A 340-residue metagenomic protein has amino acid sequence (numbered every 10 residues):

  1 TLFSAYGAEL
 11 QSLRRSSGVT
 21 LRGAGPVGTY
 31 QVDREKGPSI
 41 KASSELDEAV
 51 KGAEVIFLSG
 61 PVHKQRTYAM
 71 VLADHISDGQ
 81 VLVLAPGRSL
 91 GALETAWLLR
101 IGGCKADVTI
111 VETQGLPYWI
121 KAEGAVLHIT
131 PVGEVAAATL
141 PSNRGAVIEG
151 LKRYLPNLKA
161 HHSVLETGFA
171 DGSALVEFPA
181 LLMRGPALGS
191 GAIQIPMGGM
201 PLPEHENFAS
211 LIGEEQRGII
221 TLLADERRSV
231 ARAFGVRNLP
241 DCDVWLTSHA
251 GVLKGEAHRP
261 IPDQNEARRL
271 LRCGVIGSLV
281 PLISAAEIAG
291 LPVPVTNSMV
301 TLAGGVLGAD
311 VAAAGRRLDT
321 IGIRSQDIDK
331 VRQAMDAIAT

Functional and structural regions predicted by a protein language model:
L2-A53, A289: Conserved N-terminal Rossmann-fold NAD(P) cofactor-binding segment
S4, G60, P86, T139: Short beta-strand/turn micro-motifs composed of small residues that flank or help shape donor/cofactor-binding pockets
Y30-V83: Rossmann-like NAD(P)-binding element
V62-V126: Rossmann-like NAD(P)(H) cofactor-binding subdomain of soluble oxidoreductases
E134-D241: Active-site-lining helix/loop region of Rossmann-like oxidoreductase modules
G191, M197-G199, P203-T340: NAD(P)-dependent Rossmann-like dehydrogenase/reductase catalytic/cofactor-binding core
